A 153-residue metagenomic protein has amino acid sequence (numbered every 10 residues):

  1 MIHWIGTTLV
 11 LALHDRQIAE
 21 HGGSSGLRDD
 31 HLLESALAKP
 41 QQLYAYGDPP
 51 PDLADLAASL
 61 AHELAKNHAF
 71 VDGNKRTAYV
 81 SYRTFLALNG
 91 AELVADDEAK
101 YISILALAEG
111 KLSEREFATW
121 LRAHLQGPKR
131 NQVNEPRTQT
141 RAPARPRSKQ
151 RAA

Functional and structural regions predicted by a protein language model:
M1-A153: FIC/Doc superfamily catalytic core
